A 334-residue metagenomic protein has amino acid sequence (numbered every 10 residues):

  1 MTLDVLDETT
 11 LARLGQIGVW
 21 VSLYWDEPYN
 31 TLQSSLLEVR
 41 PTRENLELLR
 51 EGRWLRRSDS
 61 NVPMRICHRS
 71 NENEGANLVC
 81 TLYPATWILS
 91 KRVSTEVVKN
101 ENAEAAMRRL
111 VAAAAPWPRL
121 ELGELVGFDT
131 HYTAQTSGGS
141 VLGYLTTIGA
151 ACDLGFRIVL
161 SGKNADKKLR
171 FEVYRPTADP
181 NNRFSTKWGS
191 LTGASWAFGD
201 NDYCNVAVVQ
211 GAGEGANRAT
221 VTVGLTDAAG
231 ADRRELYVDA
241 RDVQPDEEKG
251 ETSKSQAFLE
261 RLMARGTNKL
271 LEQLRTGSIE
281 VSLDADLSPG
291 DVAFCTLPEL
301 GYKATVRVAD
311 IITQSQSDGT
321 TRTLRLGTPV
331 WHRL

Functional and structural regions predicted by a protein language model:
M1-N30, G189-S195: Solvent-exposed edge beta-strands and adjacent loop segments that serve as assembly or binding interfaces
T2, T177-D318, V330-L334: Acidic, small/polar-enriched beta strand-loop surface segments
L14-W54: N-terminal "assembly arms/tails" that initiate or stabilize quaternary assembly in self-assembling proteins
W20-P28, I66-E72, I158-L160, I311-T313: Short amphipathic beta-strand and strand-loop transition segments with alternating hydrophobic
E27-R43, A76-W87, V209, Q273-V281 (+2 more regions): Oligomerization/assembly interface segments of phage tail-like spikes and tubes
L37, L82, T95-E121, A134-S161 (+2 more regions): Amphipathic, non-transmembrane alpha-helical segments in extracytoplasmic/periplasmic proteins
P41-V126: Surface-exposed cap/loop segments at beta↔alpha junctions
S70-L89, E124-C204: Short beta-strand-centered interaction patches in the first periplasmic/extracellular domains of large envelope
